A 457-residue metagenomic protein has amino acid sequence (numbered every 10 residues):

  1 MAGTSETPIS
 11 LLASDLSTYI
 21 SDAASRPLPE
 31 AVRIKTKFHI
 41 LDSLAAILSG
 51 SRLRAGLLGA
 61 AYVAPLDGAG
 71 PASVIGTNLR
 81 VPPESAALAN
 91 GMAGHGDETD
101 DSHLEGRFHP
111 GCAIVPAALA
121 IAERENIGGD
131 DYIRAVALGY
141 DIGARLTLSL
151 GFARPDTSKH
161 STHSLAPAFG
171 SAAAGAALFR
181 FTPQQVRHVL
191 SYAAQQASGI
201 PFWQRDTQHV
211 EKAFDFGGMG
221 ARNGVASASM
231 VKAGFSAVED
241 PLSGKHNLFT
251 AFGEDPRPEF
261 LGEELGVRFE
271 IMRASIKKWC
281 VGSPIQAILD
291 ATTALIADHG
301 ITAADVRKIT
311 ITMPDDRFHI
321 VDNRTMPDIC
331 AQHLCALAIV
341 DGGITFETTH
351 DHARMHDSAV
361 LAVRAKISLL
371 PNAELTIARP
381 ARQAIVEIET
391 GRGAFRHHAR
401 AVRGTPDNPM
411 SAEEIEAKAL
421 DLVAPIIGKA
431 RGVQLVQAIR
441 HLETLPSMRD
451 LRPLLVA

Functional and structural regions predicted by a protein language model:
M1-R107, Q208-V225, S229-A457: Terminal-appendage/accessory-domain detector
A93-L150: Hydrophobic alpha-helical hairpins/lids featuring a short glycine-rich hinge
L104-G111, H160-L165, I200: Short helix-coil transition sites and intra-membrane helix breaks within transmembrane domains of multi-pass
P116-G128, A166-Q184, F216-S236: Active-site-proximal alpha-helical scaffold in enzymes
R124-V136, R180-R187, A237-D240, G300 (+1 more regions): Structural helix-adjacent loops and short alpha-helical linkers that scaffold large soluble proteins
I142-F169, G217: Aromatic-lined, polymer-binding surfaces characteristic of secreted/periplasmic polysaccharide-degrading enzymes
F169-S171, Q204-H209: Acidic/polar active-site rim loop that often engages polyanionic ligands
Y192-P201: Flexible glycine/proline-rich, aromatic-decorated loop/lid segments
